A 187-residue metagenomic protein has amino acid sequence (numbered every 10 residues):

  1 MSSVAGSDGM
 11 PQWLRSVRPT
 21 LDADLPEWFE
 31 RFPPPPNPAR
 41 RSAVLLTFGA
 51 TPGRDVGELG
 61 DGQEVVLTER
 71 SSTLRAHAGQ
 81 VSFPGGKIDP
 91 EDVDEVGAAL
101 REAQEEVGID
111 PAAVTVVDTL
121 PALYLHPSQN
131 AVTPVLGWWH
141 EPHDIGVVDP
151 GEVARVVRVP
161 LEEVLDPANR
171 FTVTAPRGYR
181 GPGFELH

Functional and structural regions predicted by a protein language model:
M1-F83, K87-H143, E162, T174-H187: N-terminal leader/linker segments that precede catalytic domains of diphosphate-processing enzymes
V148-R180: Amphipathic alpha-helical blocks and their helix-capping loop/short-beta junctions
